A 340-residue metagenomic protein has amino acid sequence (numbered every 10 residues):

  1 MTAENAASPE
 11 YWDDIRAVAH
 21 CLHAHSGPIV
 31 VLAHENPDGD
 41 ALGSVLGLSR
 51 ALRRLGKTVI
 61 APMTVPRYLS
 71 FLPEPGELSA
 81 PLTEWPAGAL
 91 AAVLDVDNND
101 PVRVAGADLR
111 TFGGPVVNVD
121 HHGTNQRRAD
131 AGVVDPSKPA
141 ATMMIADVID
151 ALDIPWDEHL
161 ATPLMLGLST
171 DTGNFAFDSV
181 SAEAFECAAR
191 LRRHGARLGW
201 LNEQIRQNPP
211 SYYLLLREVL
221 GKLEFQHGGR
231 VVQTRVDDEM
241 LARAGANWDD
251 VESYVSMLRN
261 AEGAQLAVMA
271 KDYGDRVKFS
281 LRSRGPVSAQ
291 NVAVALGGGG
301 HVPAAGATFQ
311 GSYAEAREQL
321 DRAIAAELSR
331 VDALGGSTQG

Functional and structural regions predicted by a protein language model:
M1-R217, E224-G340: Replace "Mg2+/Mn2+-dependent" with "divalent metal-dependent
